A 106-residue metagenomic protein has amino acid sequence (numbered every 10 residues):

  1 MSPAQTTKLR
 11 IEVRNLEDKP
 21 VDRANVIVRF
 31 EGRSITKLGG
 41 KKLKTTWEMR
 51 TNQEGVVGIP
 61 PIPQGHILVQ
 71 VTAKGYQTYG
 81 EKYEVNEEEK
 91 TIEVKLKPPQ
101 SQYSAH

Functional and structural regions predicted by a protein language model:
M1-K19, T91-H106: Beta-strand-rich domain onsets/edges
T7-L9, L16-G40: Short, ordered, surface-exposed loop/turn motifs in non-cytosolic proteins
S34-V57: Short, acidic Ser/Thr/Gly-rich low-complexity loop/linker segments typical of extracellular and cell-surface proteins
W47, V57, Y79-E81, K90-I92: Short strand-edge motifs at loop-to-beta-strand transitions and within beta-strands of extracellular beta-rich domains
T51-Q53, E84-E88: Short proline/glycine- and polar residue-rich coil/turn motifs
I59-P61: Short, flexible loop/turn segments at beta-strand junctions in immunoglobulin-like and fibronectin type III
P63-G65, E88: A glycine-anchored, Pro-Gly-centered beta-turn/N-cap motif
H66, Q70-Y83: A short, solvent-exposed loop/turn motif at the edges and junctions of modular extracellular/periplasmic domains
